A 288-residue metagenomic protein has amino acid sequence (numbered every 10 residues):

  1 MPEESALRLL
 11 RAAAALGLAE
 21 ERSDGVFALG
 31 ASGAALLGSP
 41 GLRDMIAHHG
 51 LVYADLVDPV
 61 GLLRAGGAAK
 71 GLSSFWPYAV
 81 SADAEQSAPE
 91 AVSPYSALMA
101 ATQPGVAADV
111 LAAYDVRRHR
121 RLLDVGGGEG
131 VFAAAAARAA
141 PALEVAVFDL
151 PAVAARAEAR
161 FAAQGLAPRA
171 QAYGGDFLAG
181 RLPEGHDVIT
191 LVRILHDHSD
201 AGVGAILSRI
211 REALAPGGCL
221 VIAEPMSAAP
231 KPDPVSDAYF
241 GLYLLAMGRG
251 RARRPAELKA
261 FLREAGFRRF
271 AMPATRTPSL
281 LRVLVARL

Functional and structural regions predicted by a protein language model:
M1-A15, E21, V116-R117, R121-L288: Alpha-helical subdomain
E3-R120: Conserved Class I S-adenosyl-L-methionine-dependent methyltransferase catalytic core
